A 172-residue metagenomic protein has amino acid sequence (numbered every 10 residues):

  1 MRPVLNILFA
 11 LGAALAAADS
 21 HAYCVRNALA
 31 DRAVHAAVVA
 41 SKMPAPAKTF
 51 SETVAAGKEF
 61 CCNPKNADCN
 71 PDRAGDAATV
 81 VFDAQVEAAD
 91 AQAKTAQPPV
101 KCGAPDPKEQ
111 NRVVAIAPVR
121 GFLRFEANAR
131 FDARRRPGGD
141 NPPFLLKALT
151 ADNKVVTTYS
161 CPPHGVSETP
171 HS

Functional and structural regions predicted by a protein language model:
N6-A16: Bacterial N-terminal signal peptides
A18-S172: Intrinsically disordered, low-complexity segments enriched in small/polar residues
